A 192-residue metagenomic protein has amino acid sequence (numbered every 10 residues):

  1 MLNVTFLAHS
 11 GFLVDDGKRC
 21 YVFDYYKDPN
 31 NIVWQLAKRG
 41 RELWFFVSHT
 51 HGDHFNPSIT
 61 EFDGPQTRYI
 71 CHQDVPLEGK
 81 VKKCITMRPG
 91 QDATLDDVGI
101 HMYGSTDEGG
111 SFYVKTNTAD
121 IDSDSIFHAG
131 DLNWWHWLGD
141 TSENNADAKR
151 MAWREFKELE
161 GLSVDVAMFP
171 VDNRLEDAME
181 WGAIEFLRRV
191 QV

Functional and structural regions predicted by a protein language model:
M1-G40, K83-S163: Core dinuclear metal-dependent hydrolase active-site scaffold
D28-P76, K157-M168: Active-site metal-binding motif and surrounding structural segment of the metallo-beta-lactamase
I32-V33, F55-S58, K80-V81, L138-G139 (+1 more regions): Short glycine-/acidic-enriched loop or helix-start segments at secondary-structure transitions that form or flank
R39, E61-P65, E143-D147, I184-L187: Glycine-rich, phosphate-binding/catalytic loops in enzymes
H51, T106, N133, P170-R174: Catalytic metal-binding/acid-base residues of hydrolase active sites
G64-R68, Q73-G99, R188-R189: Non-globular, low-confidence helical/coil segments that flank catalytic cores
M151-K157, R174-L187: A short, acidic, amphipathic alpha-helical segment used as a generic capping/interface helix at domain edges
S163-F169, E180-V192: Proline-aspartate-enriched helix->loop->beta-strand connector
